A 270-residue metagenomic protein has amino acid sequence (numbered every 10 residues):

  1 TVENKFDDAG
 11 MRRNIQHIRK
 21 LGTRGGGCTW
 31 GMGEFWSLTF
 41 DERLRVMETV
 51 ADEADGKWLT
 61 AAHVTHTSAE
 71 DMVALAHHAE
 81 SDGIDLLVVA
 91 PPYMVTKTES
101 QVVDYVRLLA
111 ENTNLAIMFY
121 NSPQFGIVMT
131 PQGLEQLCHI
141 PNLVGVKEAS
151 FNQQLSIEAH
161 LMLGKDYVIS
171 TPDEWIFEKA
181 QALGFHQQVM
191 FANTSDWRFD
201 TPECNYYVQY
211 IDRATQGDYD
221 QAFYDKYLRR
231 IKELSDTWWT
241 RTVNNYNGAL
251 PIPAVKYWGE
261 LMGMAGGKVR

Functional and structural regions predicted by a protein language model:
T1-V128, E135, R270: Active-site beta->alpha loop and helix N-cap motifs at the rims of alpha/beta catalytic domains
K5-D8, R12, K20, F40 (+7 more regions): Electropositive phosphate-/nucleotide-binding environments in soluble metabolic enzymes
Q16, H77, E178, D212 (+1 more regions): Surface-exposed charge patches
A54, A214-T215, G259: Hydrophobic residues in alpha-helical segments
K57-W58, A116, V144, D166 (+1 more regions): Secondary-structure boundary/capping positions in well-ordered alpha/beta enzyme cores
L108-E111, P123-R241: Catalytic alpha/beta core domains of metabolic enzymes, predominantly
R230-R270: Conserved short secondary-structure transition element at the edge of the structured enzyme core that lines
